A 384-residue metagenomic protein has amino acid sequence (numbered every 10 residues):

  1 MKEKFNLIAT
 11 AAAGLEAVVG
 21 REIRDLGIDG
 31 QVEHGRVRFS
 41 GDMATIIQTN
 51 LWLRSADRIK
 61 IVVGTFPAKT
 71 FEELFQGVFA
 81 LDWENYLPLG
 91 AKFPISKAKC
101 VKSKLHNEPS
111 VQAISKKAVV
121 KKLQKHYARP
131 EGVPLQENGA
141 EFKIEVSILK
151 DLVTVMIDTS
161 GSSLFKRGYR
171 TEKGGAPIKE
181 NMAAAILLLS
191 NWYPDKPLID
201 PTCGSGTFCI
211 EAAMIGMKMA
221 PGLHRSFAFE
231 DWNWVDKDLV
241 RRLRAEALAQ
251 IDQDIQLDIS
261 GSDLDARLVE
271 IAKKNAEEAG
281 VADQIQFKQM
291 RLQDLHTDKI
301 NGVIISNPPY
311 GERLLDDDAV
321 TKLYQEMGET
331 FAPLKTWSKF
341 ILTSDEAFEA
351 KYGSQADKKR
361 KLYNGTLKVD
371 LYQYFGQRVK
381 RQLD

Functional and structural regions predicted by a protein language model:
K2-F142: Non-catalytic nucleic-acid substrate-recognition regions in nucleic-acid-modifying enzymes
A44-L51, S162-F165, K380-Q382: Short, charged/polar, Gly/Pro-enriched secondary-structure boundary elements
C100-S103, S162-S163, P309-R313: A short, flexible beta-alpha/helix-coil linker loop
I144-S160, Y372: C-terminal edge-of-domain segments
V155-L189: SAM-dependent Rossmann-like transferase core, predominantly class I methyltransferases with a strong bias toward
I178-H296, E312-R313, D317-A319: Conserved S-adenosyl-L-methionine
K288-D384: C-terminal catalytic and target-recognition region of SAM-dependent MTase-like enzymes, primarily methyltransferases
